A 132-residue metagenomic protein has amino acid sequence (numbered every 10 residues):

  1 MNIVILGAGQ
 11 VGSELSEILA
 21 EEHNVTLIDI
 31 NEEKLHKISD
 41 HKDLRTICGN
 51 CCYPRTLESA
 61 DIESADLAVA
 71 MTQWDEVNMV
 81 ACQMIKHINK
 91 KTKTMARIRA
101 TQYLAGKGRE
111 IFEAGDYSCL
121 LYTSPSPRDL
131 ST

Functional and structural regions predicted by a protein language model:
A8: Glycine-rich Rossmann-fold phosphate-binding loop(s) that bind the pyrophosphate of adenine dinucleotide cofactors
G12: N-terminal Rossmann-fold NAD(P) dinucleotide-binding loop
D29-I30, P125: Conserved acidic E/D residue at the C-terminus of a beta-strand in Rossmann-like folds
L35: Short alpha-helix immediately C-terminal to the canonical SAM-binding loop
C51-P54: Conserved SAM/SAH-binding loop
A100-Y117: Rossmann-fold NAD(P)-binding glycine/threonine-rich loop
Y122-T132: Single conserved hydrophobic/aromatic residue that forms the stacking wall/gate of nucleotide- or nucleobase-binding
